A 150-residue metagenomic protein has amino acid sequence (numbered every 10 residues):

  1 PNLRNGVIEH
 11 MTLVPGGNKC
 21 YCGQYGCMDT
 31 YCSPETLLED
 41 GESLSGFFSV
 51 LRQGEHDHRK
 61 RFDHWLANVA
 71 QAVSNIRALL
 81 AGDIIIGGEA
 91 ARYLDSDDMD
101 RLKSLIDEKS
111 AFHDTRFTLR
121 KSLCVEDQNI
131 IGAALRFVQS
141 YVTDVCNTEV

Functional and structural regions predicted by a protein language model:
P1-Y31: Glycine-rich phosphate-binding loop of actin/hexokinase-like ATP-binding domains
K19, M28-V150: ATP-binding/phosphotransfer module of carbohydrate and carboxylate kinases, centering on a glycine-rich
